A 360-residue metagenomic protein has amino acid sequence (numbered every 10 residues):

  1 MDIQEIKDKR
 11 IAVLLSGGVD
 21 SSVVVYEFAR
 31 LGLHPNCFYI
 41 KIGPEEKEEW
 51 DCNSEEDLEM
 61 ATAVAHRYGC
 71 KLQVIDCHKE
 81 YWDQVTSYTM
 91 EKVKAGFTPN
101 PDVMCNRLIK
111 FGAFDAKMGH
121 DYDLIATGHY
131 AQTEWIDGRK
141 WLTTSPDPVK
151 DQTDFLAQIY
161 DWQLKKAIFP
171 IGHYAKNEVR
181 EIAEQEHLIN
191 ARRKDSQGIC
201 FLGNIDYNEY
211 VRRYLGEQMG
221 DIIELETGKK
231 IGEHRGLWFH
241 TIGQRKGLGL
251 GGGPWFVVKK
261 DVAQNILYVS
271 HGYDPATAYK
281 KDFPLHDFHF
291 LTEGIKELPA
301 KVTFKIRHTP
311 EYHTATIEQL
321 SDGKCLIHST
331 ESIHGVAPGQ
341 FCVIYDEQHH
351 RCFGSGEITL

Functional and structural regions predicted by a protein language model:
M1-Q158, N177-E178, E184: ATP-dependent adenylation/nucleotidyltransferase module used to activate substrates
A126-Q132, W141-L360: AMP-forming adenylation/ATP pyrophosphatase catalytic core
